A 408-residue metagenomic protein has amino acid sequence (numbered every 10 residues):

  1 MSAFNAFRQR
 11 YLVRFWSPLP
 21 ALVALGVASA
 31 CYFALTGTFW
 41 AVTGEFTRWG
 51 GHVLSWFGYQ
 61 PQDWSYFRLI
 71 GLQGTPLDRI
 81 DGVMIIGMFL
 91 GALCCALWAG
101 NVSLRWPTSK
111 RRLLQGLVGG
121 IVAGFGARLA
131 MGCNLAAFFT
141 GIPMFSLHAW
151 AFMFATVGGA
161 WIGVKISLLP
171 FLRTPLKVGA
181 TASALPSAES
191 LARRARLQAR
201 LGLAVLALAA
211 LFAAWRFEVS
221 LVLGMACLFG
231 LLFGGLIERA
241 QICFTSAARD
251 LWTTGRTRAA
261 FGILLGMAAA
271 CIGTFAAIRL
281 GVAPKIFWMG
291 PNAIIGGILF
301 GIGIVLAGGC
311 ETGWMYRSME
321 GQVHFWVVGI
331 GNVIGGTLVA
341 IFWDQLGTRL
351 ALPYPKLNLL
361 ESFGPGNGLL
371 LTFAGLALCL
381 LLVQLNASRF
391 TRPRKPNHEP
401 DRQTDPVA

Functional and structural regions predicted by a protein language model:
M1-A408: Membrane-interfacial helix-loop segments of redox and metal-homeostasis proteins, especially TM-loop-TM junctions
